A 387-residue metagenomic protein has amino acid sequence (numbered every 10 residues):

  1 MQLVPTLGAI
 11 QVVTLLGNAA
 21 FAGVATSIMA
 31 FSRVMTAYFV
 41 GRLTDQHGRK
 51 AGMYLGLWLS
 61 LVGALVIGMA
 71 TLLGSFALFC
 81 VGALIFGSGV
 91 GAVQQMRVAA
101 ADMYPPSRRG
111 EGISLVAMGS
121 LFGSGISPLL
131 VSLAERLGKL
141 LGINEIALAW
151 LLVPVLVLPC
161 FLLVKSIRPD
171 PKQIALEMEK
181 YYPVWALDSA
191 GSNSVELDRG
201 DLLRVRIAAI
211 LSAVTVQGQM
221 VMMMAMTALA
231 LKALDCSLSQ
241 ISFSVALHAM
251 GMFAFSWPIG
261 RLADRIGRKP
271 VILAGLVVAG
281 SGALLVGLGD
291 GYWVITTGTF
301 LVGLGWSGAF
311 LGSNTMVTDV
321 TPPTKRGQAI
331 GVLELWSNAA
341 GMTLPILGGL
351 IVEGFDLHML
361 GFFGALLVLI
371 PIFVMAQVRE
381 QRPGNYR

Functional and structural regions predicted by a protein language model:
M1-F31, I207-S212, M220-L231: Helix-loop boundary and gating motifs at the non-cytosolic
G8, G91-Y104, G308-T321: Intracellular juxtamembrane helix-capping segments at the cytosolic ends of symmetry-related transmembrane helices
T36-G48, F255-G267, V352: Helix-to-loop junctions at the C-terminal end of transmembrane segments in multipass secondary transporters
W58-L73, V278-D290: C-terminal ends and interior cores of transmembrane alpha-helices in multi-pass membrane transporters/permeases
F76-G91, V294-G308: Hydrophobic core of transmembrane alpha-helices in multi-pass small-molecule transporters, especially MFS/SLC-type
L84-M118: Cytoplasmic helix-loop-helix junction between adjacent transmembrane helices in 12-TM secondary transporters
V116-K165: Helix-loop-helix hairpin linking two adjacent transmembrane segments in secondary transporters
P154-E179, V374-R379: C-terminal membrane-cytosol helix-exit motif in multi-pass small-molecule transporters
